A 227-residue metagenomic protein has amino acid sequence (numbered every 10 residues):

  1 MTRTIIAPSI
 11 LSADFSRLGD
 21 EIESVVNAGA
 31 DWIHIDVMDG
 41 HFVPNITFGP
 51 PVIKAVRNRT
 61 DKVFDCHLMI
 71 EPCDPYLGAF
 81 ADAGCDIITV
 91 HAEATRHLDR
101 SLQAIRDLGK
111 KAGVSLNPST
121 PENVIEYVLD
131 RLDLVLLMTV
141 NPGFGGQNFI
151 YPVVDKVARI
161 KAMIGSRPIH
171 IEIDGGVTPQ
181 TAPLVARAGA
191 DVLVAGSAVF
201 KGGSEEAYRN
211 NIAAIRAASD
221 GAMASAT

Functional and structural regions predicted by a protein language model:
T4-S9, I33-I35, V56, F64-L68 (+5 more regions): Hydrophobic faces of well-ordered beta-strands that scaffold small-molecule active sites in alpha/beta enzyme cores
D14-R17, R59, P75-Y76, C85-H170: Conserved anion-binding
L18, V25, D36, F80 (+6 more regions): Conserved, mostly hydrophobic/aromatic
I22, D74-D82, S119-L132, G176-L193: Catalytic cores of alpha/beta
A28, R59, A83, L108 (+1 more regions): Structural motif
I33-P50, A92, V140-G146, S197-E205: Glycine-rich, proline-tolerant flexible connector loops at the mouths of alpha/beta enzymes
H41-C73, L77, A182-V199: A short alpha/beta connector and helix-capping loop motif
I105, A186, K201-T227: C-terminal helical cap(s) of enzyme catalytic domains, especially alpha/beta-barrels
